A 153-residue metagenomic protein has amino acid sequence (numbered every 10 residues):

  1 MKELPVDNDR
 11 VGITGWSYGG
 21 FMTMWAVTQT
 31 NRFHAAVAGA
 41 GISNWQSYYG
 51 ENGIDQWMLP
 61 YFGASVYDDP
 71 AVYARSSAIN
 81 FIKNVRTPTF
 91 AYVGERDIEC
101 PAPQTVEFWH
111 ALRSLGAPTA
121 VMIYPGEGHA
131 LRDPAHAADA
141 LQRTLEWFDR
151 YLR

Functional and structural regions predicted by a protein language model:
M1-R153: Active-site-proximal cap/loop segments of hydrolase catalytic domains
